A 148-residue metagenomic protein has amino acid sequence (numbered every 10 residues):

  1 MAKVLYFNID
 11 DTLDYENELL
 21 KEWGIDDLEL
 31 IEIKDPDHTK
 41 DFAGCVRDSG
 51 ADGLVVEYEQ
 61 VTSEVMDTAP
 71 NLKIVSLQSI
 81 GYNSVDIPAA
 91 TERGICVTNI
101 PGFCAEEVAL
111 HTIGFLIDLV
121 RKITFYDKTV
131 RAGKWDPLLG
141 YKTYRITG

Functional and structural regions predicted by a protein language model:
M1-A51: N-terminal glycine-/charge-rich "phosphate-binding" loop or analogous flexible N-terminal tail
I33-H38, V56-Y58, A132-G140: Short gly/ser/thr-rich secondary-structure transition/capping motifs
K34, Q78-S79, I95-E106: Short beta->alpha connector loops at strand-helix junctions that form conserved, small/polar/Pro-enriched
H38-F42, Q60-V65: Short acidic active-site motifs
N83-R93: Rossmann-fold NAD(P)-binding glycine/threonine-rich loop
R93, P101-G148: Phosphate-binding beta-alpha-beta segment of Rossmann-like dinucleotide-binding domains, i.e., the NAD(P)
